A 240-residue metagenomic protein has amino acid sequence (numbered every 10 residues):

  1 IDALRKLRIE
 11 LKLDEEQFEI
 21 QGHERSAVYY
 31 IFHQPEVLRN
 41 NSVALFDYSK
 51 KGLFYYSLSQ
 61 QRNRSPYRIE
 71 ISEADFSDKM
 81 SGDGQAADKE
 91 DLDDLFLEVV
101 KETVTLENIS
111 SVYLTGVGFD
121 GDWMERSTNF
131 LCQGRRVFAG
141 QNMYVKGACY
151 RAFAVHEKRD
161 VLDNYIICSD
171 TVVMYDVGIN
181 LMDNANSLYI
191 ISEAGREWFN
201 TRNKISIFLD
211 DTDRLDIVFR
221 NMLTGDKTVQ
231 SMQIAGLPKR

Functional and structural regions predicted by a protein language model:
I1, V100-T128, R136, G140-Q141: Glycine-rich phosphate-binding loops at beta-strand->alpha-helix junctions
I1-S42, G82-E98, L131-R136, Q141 (+1 more regions): N-terminal phosphate-binding loop and flanking beta/alpha elements of the actin-like ATPase fold
D2-L4, Y30-H33, L53-L58, D120-S127: A short acidic (Asp/Glu
I31-K51, R68-S72, D78-K79, V155 (+3 more regions): N-terminally biased helix-coil "hinge/interface" segments that flank
F32-I71, L209, D216-M222, R240: Gly/Thr-rich phosphate-binding beta-strand-loop-beta motif of the actin/hexokinase/Hsp70
Q60-L97, R151, F199-D216: Glycine-rich phosphate-binding loop plus the immediately following alpha-helix
N142-G147: Repeat-based blade/solenoid architectures
Y150-K239: Acidic, glycine/GT-rich loop-and beta-edge segments that sit at the periphery of enzyme/chaperone cores
